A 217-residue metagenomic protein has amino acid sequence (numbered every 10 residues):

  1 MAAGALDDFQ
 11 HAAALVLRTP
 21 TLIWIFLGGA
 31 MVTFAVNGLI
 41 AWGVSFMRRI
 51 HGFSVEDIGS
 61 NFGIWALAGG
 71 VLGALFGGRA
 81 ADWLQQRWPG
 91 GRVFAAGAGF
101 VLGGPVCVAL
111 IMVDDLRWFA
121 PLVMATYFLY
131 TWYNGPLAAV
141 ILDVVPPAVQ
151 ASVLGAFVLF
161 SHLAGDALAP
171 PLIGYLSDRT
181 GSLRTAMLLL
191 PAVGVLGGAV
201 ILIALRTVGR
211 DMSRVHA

Functional and structural regions predicted by a protein language model:
M1-H11, M212-A217: Flexible cytoplasmic inter-helical loops of multi-pass small-molecule transporters
R18-G77, Y130-A138, L142, G165-P170: Extracytoplasmic gate region of multi-pass secondary transporters
M47-R48, A80-A81, Q85, L172-G181: Interfacial helix-cap and linker-helix signal at transmembrane-aqueous boundaries of multi-pass secondary transporters
S54, G91-F94, Y175-G194: A membrane-interface helix-boundary motif in multi-pass transporters
G59, A96, L154-G155: Membrane-interface helix-entry/capping residues at the boundaries of transmembrane alpha-helices
A74, L142-T180: A late C-terminal transmembrane helix in Major Facilitator Superfamily
P89-L137: C-terminal transmembrane helical hairpin of 12-TM major facilitator-type secondary transporters
G104-V113, L188-A217: Multi-pass alpha-helical transporter architecture, strongest for 12-TM Major Facilitator/SLC carriers used
